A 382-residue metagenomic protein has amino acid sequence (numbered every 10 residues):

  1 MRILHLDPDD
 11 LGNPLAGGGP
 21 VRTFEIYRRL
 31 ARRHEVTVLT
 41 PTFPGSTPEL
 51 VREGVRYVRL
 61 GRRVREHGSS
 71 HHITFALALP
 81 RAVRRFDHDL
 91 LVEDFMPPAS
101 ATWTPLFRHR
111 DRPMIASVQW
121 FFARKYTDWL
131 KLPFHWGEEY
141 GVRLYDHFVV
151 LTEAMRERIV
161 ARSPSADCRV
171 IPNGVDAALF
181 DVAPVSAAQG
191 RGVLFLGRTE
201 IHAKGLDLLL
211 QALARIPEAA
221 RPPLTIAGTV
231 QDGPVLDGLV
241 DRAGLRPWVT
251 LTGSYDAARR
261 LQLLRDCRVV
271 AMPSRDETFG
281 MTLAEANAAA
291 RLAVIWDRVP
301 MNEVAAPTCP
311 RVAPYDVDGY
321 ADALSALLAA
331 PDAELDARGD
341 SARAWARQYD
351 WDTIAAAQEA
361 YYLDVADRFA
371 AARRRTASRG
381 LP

Functional and structural regions predicted by a protein language model:
L4, P184-K204, L210-A214: Conserved donor-binding/catalytic core segment of Leloir-type glycosyltransferases
H72-P80, L90-R112, A116-V118: An aromatic- and histidine-rich active-site surface loop
K131-V150, R162: Membrane-proximal helix-turn-helix segments that form the acceptor-binding/catalytic region of lipid-linked
A154, G174: Carbohydrate-associated surface elements
L196, P223-D237, G253: Glycosyltransferase donor-sugar binding loop
D237-Y255: Nucleotide-activated donor-binding/catalytic signature segment of Leloir-type glycosyltransferases, i.e., the conserved
R275: Aromatic "clamp/platform" in nucleotide-sugar-dependent glycosyltransferases that forms part of the donor/acceptor
I295, P307-D318, A326-D332: Conserved acidic donor-binding segment of nucleotide-sugar-dependent glycosyltransferases
